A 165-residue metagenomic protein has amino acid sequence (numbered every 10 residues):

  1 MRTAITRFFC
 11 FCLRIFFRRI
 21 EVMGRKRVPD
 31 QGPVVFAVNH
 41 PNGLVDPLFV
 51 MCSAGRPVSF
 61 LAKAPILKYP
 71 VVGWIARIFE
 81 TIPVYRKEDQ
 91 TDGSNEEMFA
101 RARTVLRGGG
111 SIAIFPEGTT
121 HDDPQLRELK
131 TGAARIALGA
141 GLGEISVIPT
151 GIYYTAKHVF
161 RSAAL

Functional and structural regions predicted by a protein language model:
T3-T6, V28-S94, G141: Catalytic core of membrane glycerolipid acyltransferases/transacylases, capturing the structured, soluble-facing
I5-C12, F16, I75, A133: Hydrophobic alpha-helical segments of integral membrane proteins, encompassing both true transmembrane helices
F11-G32: A short, well-structured juxtamembrane/interface segment
I20, V58, I112: Hydrophobic anchor at the start of a short beta-strand that flanks the dinucleotide cofactor-binding loop
G24, A62-K63, F115-P116: A secondary-structure boundary/capping signal
V28, P70-W74, I78, E97 (+2 more regions): A cross-family acyltransferase "interaction/gating" segment
S94-A100: Glycine-rich, highly charged phosphate/nucleotide-binding loops
A102-T104: A structured beta-alpha segment of the ubiquitous adenosine-cofactor-binding alpha/beta core
